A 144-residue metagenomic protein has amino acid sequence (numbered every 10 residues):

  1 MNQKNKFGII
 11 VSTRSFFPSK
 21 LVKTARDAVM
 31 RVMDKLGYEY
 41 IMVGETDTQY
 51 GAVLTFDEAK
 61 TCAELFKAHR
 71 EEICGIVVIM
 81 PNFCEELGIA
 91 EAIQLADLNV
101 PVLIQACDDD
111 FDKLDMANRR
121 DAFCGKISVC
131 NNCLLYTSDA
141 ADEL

Functional and structural regions predicted by a protein language model:
N2-C130: Metallocofactor- and cofactor-centric catalytic cores in central/energy metabolism, strongly enriched
Y136-L144: Single conserved hydrophobic/aromatic residue that forms the stacking wall/gate of nucleotide- or nucleobase-binding
